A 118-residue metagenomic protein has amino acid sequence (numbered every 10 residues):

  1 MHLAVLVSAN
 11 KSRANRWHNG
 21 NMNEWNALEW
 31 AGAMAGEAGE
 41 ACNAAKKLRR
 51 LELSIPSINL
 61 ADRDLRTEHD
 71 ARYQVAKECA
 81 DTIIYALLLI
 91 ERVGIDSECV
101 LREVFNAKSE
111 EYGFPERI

Functional and structural regions predicted by a protein language model:
M1-I118: Flexible "arm" and connector segments at domain edges
